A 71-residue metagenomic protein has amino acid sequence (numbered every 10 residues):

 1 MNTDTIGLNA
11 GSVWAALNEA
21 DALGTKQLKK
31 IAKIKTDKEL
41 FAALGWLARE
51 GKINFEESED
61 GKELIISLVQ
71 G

Functional and structural regions predicted by a protein language model:
T3-A10, F55-G71: Short, cationic-aromatic polyanion-contact patches
L17-A20: Short helix-capping/hinge SLiMs at alpha-helix to coil transitions
A22-A32: Short acidic, hydrophobic short linear motifs in intrinsically disordered regions
I34-W46: Short amphipathic alpha-helical interaction segments
G51: Glycine-centered, phosphate/nucleic-acid-interacting loop/turn motifs that mediate DNA/RNA or nucleotide
